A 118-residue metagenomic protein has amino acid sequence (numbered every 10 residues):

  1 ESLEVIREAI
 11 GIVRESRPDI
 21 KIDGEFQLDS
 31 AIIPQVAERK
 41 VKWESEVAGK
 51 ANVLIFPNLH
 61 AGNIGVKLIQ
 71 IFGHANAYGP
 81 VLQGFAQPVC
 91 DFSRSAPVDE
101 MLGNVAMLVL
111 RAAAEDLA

Functional and structural regions predicted by a protein language model:
E1-D29: Glycine-rich phosphate/diphosphate-binding loop of Rossmann-like nucleotide-binding domains
E1-L3, I64-F72: Glycine/threonine-rich flexible loop motifs
E4-R7, R39-V41, G73-H74: Charged helix-capping and loop-helix junction motifs
E8, I12, W43, V47 (+2 more regions): C-terminal functional extensions of proteins
I20-D23, N52-L54, G62, G79-V81 (+1 more regions): Structural motif
D23, S30-R39, P57: C-terminal substrate-binding/catalytic lobe of Rossmann-fold NAD(P)-dependent oxidoreductases
E25-L28, L59-H60, R94-S95: Short, ordered loop/turn segments at secondary-structure junctions
Q27, A37-A48: A structured beta-alpha segment of the ubiquitous adenosine-cofactor-binding alpha/beta core
